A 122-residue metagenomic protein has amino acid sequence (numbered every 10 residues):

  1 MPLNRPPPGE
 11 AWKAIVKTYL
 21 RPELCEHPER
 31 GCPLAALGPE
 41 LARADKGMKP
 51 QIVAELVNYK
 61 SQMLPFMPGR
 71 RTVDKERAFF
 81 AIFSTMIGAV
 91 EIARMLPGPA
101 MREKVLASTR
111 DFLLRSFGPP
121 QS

Functional and structural regions predicted by a protein language model:
M1, G38-P39, L64, V90: Amphipathic alpha-helical segments within well-ordered protein domains
M1-G31, G69, I82: Hydrophobic alpha-helical connector segments
P2, T18, P22, N58-F66 (+2 more regions): Solvent-exposed, charged/polar functional surfaces in cytosolic regulatory/catalytic domains
G9-E10, D45-A54, F66-S122: Hydrophobic/aromatic-rich alpha-helical bundle segments in the mid-to-C-terminal region
E10-I15, E26-V53: Amphipathic alpha-helical segments used for helix-helix packing
E26-E29, M63, S116-P119: Short, structured loop/turn "capping" segments at alpha-beta junctions
P33, E55-Y59, T85: Amphipathic, well-ordered alpha-helical segments in soluble domains
